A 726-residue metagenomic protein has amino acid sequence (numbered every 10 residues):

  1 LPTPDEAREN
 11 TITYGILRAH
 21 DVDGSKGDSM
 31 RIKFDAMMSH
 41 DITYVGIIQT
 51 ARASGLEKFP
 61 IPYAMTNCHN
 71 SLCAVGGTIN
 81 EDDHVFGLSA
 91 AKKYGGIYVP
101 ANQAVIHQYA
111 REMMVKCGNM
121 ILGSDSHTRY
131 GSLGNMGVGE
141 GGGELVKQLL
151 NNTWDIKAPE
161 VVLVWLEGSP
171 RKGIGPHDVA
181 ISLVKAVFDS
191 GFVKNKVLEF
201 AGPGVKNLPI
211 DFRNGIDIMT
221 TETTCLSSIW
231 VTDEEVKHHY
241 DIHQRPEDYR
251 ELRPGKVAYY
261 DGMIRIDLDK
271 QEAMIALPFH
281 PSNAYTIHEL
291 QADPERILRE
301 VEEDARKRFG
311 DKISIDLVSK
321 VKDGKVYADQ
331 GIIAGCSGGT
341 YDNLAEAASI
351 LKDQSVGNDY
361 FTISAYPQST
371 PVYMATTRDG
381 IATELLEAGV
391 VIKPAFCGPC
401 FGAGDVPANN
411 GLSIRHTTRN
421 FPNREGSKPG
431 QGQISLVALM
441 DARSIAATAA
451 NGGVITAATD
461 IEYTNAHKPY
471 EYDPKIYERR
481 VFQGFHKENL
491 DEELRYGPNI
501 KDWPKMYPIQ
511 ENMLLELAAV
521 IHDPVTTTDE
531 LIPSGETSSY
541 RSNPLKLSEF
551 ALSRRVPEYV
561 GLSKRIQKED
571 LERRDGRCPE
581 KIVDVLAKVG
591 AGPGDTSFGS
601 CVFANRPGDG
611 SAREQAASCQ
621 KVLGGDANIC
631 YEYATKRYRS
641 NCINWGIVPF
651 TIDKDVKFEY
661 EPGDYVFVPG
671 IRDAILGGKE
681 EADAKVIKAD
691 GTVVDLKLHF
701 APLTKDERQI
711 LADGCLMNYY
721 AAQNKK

Functional and structural regions predicted by a protein language model:
L1-K726: Fe-S-dependent hydro-lyases/dehydratases of central metabolism
